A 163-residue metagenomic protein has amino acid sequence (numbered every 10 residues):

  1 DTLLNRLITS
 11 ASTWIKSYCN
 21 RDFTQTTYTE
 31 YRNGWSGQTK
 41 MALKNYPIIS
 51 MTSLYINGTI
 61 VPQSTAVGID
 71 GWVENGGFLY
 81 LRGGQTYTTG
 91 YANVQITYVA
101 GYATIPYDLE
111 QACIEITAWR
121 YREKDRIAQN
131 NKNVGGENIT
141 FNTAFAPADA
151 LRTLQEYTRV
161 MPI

Functional and structural regions predicted by a protein language model:
D1-I163: Divalent metal-cofactor coordination and adjacent catalytic microenvironments
